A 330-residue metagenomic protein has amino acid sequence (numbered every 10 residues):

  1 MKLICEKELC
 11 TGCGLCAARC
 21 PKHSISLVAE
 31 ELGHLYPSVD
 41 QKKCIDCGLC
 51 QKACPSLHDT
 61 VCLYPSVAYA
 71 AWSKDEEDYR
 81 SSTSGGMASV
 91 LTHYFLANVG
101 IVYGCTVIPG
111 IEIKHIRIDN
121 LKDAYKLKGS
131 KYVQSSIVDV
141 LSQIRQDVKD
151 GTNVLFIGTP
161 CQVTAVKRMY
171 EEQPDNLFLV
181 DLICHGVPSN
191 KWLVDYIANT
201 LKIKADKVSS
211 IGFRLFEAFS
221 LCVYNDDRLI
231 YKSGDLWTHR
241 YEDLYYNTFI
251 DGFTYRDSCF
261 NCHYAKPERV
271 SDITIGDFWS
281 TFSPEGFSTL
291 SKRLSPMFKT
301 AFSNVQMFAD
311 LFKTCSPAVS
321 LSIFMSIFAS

Functional and structural regions predicted by a protein language model:
M1, C5-K7, S38-K42, Y241-I250: Short, intrinsically disordered, charge-biased short linear motifs at domain edges
K2-E6, L15-L32, Y36-S38, G48-P65 (+1 more regions): Iron-sulfur cluster-binding cysteine motifs and their immediate structural context in ferredoxin-like electron-transfer
K7-E8, H93: Amphipathic alpha-helical repeat scaffolds
E8-K22, I45-L57, T159-A165, Y255-P267: Local cysteine-cluster metal-coordination motifs and their immediate loop/turn environment, predominantly Fe-S cluster
Q41, C47, R117-I118: Glycine-rich loop at the start of a catalytic domain that most often binds anionic cofactors/ligands
V61-I323, A329-S330: Iron-sulfur-associated redox domains of electron-transfer enzymes in respiratory and anaerobic energy metabolism
